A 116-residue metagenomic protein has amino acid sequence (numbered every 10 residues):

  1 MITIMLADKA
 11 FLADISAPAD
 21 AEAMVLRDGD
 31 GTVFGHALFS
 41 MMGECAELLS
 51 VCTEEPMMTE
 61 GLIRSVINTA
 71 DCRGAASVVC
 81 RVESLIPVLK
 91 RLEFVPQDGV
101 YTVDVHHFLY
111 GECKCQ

Functional and structural regions predicted by a protein language model:
M1-V25, E112-Q116: Short amphipathic alpha-helix that is part of the acyltransferase structural core
L6-A7, C52-T53, C80-E83: Structural motif
M24-M58: Conserved donor-binding loop and adjoining core beta-sheet/short helix segment in diverse acyl/aminoacyl transferases
E55-D71: Conserved acetyl-CoA-binding loop-helix of GNAT-fold acetyltransferases
A70-E83: Conserved GNAT acetyl-CoA-binding A-motif
E83-G99: Conserved active-site alpha-helix within GNAT-family acetyltransferase domains
G99-Q116: C-terminal "cap" of GNAT-fold acetyltransferases
